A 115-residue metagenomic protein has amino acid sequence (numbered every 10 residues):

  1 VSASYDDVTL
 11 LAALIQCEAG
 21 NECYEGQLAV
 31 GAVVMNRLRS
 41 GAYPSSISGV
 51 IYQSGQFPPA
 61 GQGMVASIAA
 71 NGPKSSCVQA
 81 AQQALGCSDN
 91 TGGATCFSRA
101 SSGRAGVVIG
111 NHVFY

Functional and structural regions predicted by a protein language model:
S2-Y115: Bacterial extracytoplasmic/cell-wall-associated proteins, especially those involved in peptidoglycan
